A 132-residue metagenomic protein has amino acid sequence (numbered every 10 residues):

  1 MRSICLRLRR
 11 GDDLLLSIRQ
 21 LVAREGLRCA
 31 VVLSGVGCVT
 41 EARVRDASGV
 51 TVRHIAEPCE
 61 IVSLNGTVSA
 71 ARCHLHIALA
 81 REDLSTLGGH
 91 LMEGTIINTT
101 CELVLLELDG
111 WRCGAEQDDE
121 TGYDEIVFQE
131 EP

Functional and structural regions predicted by a protein language model:
M1-H74, A78-P132: N-terminal intrinsically disordered, cationic/polar leader segments that include organellar targeting peptides
